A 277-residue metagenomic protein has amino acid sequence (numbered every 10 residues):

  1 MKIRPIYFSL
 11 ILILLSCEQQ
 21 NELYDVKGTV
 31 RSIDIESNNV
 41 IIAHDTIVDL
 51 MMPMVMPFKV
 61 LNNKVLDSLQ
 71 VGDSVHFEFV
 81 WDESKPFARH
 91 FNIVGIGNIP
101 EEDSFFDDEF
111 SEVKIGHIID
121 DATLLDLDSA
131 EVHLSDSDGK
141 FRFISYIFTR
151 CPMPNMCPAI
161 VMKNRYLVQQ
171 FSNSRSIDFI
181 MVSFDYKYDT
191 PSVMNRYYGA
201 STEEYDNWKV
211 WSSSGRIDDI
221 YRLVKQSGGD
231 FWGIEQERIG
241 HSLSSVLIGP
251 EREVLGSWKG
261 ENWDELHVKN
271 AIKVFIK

Functional and structural regions predicted by a protein language model:
C17-Q20: Bacterial signal peptide processing site
E36-D45: Short aromatic-glycine-enriched beta-strand elements
M52-L66: Beta-strand/loop nucleic-acid-binding surfaces
N63-H76: Short nucleic-acid-contacting surface segments enriched for D/E, G, S/T with interspersed K/R
I96-S135, M162: N-terminal "domain-start" segment that seeds a small globular fold
V132-K163: Short active-site neighborhood of thiol/selenol oxidoreductases, capturing the structured segment around
A159-L223: Structural microenvironment flanking redox-active thiols in thiol-disulfide oxidoreductases
Q226, D230-K277: Thiol-/selenol-based redox modules, centered on thioredoxin-like and closely related oxidoreductase domains
